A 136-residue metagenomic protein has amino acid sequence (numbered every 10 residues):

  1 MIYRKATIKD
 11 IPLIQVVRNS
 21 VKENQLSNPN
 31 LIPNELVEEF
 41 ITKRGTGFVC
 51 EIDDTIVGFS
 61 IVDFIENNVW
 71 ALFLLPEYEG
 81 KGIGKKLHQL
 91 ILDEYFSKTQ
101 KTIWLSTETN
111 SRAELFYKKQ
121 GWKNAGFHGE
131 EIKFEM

Functional and structural regions predicted by a protein language model:
M1-V16: A short beta-loop-alpha structural element at the N-terminal edge of CoA-dependent acyl/N-acetyltransferase catalytic
Q15-T42: Conserved GNAT-fold acetyl-CoA-binding loop/helix
E38-V49, N68: A short helix-loop-beta-strand connector motif used in the catalytic cores of GNAT acetyltransferases and, in some
V49, T55-D63, N68-F73: Conserved beta-strand in the GNAT
L72-G80: A short, internal acetyl-CoA/4′-phosphopantetheine-binding micro-motif in the GNAT/acyltransferase core
G80-D93, K119: Conserved acetyl-CoA-binding loop-helix of GNAT-fold acetyltransferases
I103-E114, E130-E135: Conserved beta-strand-loop-alpha-helix junction that forms the acyl-donor binding cleft
K118-F127: Conserved acetyl-CoA-binding loop of GNAT-fold acetyltransferases
